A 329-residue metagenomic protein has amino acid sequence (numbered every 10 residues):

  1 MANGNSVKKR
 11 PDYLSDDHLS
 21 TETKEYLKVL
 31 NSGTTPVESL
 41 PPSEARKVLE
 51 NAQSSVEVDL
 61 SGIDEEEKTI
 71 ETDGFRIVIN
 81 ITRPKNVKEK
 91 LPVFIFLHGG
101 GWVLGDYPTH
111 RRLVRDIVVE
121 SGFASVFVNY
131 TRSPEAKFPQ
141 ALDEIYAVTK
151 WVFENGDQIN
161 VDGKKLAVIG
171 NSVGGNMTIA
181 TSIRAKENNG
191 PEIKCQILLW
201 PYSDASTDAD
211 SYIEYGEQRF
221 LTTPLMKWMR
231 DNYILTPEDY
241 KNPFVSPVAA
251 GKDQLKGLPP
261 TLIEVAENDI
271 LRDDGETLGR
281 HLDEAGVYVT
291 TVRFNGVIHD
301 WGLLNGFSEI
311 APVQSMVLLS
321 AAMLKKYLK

Functional and structural regions predicted by a protein language model:
M1-N3: Universal eukaryotic N-terminal targeting presequences
V7-Y26, N31-L40, S55-D59, E66-K329: Alpha/beta-hydrolase superfamily serine-hydrolase fold, recognizing
A45-L60: N-terminal Rossmann-like dinucleotide/flavin-binding domain of flavoprotein oxidoreductases that bind FAD/FMN
